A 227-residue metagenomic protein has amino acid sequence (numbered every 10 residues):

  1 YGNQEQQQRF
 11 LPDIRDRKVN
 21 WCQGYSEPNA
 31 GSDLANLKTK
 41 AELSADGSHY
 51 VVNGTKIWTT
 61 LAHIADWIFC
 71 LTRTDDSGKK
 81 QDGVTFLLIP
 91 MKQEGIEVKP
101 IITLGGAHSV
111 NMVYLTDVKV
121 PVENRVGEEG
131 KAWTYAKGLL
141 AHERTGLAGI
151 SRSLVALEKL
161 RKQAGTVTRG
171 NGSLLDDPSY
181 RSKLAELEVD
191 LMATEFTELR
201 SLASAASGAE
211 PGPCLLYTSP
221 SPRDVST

Functional and structural regions predicted by a protein language model:
Y1-E27, A45-S48: FAD-binding glycine-rich core of flavoenzymes that anchor FAD
N3, Q23, V52-G54, L87 (+2 more regions): Buried hydrophobic positions in well-ordered alpha/beta secondary-structure cores of metabolic enzymes
N29-L37: Active-site-adjacent elements of ketosynthase-type condensing enzymes
T39-E42: A structural signal for short hydrophobic beta-strand segments in well-ordered beta-sheet cores
H49-K99: A short core secondary-structure module
I96-F196: Glycine-rich beta->alpha junctions and the first turn(s) of the following alpha-helix
M192-S219: C-terminal helix-coil-helix/basic helical segment that borders enzyme active sites and/or dimer interfaces and provides
Y217-P220, D224-T227: Single conserved hydrophobic/aromatic residue that forms the stacking wall/gate of nucleotide- or nucleobase-binding
